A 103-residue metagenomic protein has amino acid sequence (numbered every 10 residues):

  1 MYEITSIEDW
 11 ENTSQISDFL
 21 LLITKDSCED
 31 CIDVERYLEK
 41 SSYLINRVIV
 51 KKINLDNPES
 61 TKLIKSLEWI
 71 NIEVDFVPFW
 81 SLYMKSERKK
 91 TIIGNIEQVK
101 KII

Functional and structural regions predicted by a protein language model:
Y2-L44: Local sequence-structure signature of Cys/Sec-based thiol-disulfide redox active-site neighborhoods
E3-S6, I23, I45-L63: Thiol-based oxidoreductase modules, predominantly thioredoxin-like and allied folds used for disulfide exchange
F19-L22, K51-I53, S81, T91: Ordered hydrophobic segments in well-structured contexts
E29, D56, K89: Nucleotide phosphate-binding site architecture
E29-D30, E59-T61, V99-K100: Eukaryotic short linear interaction motifs
E35-L38, K65-L67, N95-I96: Short, glycine/charged-enriched secondary-structure capping and boundary segments
P58-V74: Short Fe-S-cluster ligation motifs
V74-I103: Non-catalytic, surface beta->alpha helical segment in thiol-disulfide oxidoreductase systems
